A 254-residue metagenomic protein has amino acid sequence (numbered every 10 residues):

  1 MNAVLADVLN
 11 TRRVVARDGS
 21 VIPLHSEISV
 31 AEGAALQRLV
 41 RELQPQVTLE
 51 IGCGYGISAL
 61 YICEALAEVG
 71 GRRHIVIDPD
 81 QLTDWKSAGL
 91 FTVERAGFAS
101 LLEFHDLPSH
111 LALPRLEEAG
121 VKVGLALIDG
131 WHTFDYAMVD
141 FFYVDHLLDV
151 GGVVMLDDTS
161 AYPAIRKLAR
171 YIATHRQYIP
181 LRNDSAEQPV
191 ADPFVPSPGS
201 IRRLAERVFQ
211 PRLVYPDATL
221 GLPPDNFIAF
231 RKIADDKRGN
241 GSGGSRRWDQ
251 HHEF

Functional and structural regions predicted by a protein language model:
M1-A35: Mobile, glycine- and charge-enriched loop segments and immediately flanking short secondary-structure elements within
P23-E27, G33-F254: S-adenosylmethionine/decaboxylated-SAM
